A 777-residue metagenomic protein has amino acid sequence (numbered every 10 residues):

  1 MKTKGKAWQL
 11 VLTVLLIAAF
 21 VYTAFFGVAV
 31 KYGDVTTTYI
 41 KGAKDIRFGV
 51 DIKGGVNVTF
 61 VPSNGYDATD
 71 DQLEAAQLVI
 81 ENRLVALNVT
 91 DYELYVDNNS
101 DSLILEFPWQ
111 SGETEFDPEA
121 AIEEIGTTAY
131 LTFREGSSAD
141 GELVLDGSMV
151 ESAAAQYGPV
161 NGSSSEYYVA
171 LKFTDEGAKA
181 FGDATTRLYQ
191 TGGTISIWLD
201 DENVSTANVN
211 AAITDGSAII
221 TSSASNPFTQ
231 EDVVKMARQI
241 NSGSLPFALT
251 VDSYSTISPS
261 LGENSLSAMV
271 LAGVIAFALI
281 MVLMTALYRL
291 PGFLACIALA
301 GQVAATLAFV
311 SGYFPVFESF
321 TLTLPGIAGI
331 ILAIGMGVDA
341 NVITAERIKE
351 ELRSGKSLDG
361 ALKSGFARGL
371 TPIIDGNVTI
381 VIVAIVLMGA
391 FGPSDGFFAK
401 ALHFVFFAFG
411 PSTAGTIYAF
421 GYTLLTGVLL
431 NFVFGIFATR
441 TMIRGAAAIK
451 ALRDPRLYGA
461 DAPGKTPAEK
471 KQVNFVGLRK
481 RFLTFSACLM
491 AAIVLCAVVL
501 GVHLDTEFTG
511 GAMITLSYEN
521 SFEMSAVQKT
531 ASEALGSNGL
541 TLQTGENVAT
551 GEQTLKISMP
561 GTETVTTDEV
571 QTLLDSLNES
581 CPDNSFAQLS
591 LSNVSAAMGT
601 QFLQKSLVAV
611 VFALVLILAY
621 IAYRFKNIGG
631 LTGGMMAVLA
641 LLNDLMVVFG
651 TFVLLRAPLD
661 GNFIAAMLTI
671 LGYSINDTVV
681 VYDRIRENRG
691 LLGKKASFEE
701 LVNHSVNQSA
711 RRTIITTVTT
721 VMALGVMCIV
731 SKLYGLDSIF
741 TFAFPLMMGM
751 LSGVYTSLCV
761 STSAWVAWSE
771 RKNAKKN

Functional and structural regions predicted by a protein language model:
M1-N777: A structural signal for conserved, well-ordered secondary-structure elements that form binding/interaction cores
